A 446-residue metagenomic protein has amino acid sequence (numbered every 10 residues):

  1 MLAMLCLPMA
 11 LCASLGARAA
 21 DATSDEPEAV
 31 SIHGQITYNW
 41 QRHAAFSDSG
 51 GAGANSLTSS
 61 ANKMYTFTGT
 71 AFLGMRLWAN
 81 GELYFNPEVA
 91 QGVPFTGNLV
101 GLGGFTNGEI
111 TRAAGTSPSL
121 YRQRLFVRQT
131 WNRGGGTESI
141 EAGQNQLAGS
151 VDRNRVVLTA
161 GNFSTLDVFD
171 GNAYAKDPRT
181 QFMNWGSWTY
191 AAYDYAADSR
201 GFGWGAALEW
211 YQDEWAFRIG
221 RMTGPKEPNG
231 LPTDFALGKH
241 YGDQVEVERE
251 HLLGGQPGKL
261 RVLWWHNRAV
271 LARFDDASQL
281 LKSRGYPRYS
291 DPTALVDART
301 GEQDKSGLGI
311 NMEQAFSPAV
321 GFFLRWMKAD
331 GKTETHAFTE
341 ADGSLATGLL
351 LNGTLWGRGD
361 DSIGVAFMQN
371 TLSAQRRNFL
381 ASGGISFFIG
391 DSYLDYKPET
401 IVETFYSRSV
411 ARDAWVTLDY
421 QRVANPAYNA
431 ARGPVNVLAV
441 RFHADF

Functional and structural regions predicted by a protein language model:
A20-V30, H43-A45, G74-L83, N132-R155 (+6 more regions): Short loop/turn motifs that connect adjacent beta-strands in outer-membrane beta-barrel proteins
V30, Y65-A71, Y121-V127, V156 (+8 more regions): Hydrophobic, lipid-facing positions within transmembrane beta-strands of outer-membrane proteins
I32, I36-W40, F85-V89, L158-N162 (+9 more regions): Transmembrane beta-barrel strands of outer-membrane/channel proteins
Y38, M75-L77, P87, Q129-W131 (+9 more regions): Residue-level signature of outer-membrane beta-barrel architecture
L99-S117, Y121, G136-G242, E246 (+2 more regions): Surface-exposed coil loops of outer-membrane beta-barrel proteins
R124-G136, V365, P434-F446: Outer-membrane beta-barrel "beta-signal"
W185-M312, A319-F322, W326-T333, L351: Signature for the C-terminal beta-barrel architecture of outer-membrane proteins
E246-E248, L263-E302, F323, D330 (+2 more regions): Outer membrane beta-barrel transmembrane domains
